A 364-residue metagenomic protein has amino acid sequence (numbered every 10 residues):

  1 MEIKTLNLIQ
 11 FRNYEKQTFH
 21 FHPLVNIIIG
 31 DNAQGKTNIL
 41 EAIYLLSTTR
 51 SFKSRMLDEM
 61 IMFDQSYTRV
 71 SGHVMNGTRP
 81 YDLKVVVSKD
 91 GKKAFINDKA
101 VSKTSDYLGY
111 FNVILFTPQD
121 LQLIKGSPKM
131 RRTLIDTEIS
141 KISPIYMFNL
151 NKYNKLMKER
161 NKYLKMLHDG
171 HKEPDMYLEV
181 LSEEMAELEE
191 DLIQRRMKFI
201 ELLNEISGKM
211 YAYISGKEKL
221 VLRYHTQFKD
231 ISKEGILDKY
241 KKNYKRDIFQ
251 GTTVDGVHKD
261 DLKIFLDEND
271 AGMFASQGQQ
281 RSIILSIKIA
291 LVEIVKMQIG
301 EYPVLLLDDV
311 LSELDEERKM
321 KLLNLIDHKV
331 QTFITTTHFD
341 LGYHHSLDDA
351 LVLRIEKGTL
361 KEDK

Functional and structural regions predicted by a protein language model:
M1-D31, K172-V304, E313, E317 (+4 more regions): Conserved NTPase motor "head" modules and their coupling/switch loops across ABC/AAA+ ATPases, GTPases, and GHKL ATPases
A33-T37: Walker A/P-loop
Y44: Helix-to-loop junction immediately C-terminal to a conserved catalytic motif
T48-I124, P128-M130, I139-I142, Y146 (+3 more regions): Nucleotide-state sensing region of NTPase/ATPase domains
G72, Q331-H338: Structural recognition of the conserved hydrophobic beta-strand(s) that form the central parallel beta-sheet of P-loop
D106-V113, T117-E183, E187, G358 (+1 more regions): A conserved P-loop NTPase coupling/switch region
D308-V310: Walker B catalytic acidic pair
